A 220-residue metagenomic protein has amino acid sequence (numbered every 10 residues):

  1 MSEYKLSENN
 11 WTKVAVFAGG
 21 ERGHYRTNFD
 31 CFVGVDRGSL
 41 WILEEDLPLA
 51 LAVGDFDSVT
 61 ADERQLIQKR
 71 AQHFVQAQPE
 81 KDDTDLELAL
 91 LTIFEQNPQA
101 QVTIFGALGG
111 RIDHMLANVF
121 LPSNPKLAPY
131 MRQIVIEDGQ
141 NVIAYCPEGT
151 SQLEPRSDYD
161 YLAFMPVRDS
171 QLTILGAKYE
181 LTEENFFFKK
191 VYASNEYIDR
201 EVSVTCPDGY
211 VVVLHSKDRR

Functional and structural regions predicted by a protein language model:
M1-L66: N-terminal beta-strand-loop-alpha-helix module at the start of alpha/beta ligand-binding or catalytic domains
W11-T12, D30, P98-Q101, R132: Short coil/turn segments at beta-strand junctions that form active-site/ligand-binding loops
V33-V35, V75-Q76, V135-D138: General beta-strand structural signal in soluble alpha/beta enzymes
S39-W41, V59-A61, D83, R111 (+1 more regions): Short gly/pro/ser/thr-enriched loop/turn and capping motifs at secondary-structure boundaries
F74-N97: Short phosphate-binding loop-to-helix
Q101-T150: Anionic-ligand-binding alpha/beta catalytic cores of soluble enzymes and soluble regulatory domains that recognize
G139, Y145-R220: Long, charged alpha-helical interface segments
